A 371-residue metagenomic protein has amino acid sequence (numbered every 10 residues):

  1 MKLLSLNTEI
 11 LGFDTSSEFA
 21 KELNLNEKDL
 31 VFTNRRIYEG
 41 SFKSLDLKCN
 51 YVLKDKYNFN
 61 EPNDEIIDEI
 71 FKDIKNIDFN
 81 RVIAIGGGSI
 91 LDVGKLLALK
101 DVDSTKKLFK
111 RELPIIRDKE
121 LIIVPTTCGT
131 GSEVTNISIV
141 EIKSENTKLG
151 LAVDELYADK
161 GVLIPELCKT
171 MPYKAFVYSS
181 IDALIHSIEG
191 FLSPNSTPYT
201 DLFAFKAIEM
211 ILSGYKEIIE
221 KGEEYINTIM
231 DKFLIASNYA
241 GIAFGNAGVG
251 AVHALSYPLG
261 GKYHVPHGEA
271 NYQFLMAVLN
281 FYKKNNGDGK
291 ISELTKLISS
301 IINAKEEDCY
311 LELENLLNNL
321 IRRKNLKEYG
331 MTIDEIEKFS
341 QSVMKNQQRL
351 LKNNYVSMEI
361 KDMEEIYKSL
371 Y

Functional and structural regions predicted by a protein language model:
M1-R81: ATP/NTP phosphate-donor binding region
F71, E155-G161, N246-V252: Acidic-glycine-rich active-site phosphate/pyrophosphate-binding loop
G88: Acidic-aromatic/histidine active-site loop/patch
D92-D103: DPxDG-like acidic metal-binding loop motif
V102-S196, G289-K290: A glycine/threonine-rich phosphate-anchoring loop and its flanking beta-alpha core in nucleotide/phosphate-binding
E155, L297-Y371: C-terminal charged capping/lid subdomain of soluble metabolic enzymes
G190-E312: Active-site segments that bind and position negatively charged phosphate/pyrophosphate groups
